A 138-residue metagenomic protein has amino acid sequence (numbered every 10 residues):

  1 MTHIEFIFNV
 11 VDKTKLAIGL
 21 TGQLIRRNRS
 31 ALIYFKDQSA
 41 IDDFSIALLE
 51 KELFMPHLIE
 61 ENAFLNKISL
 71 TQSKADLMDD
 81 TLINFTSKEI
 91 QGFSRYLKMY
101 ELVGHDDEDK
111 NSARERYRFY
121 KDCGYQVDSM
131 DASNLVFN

Functional and structural regions predicted by a protein language model:
M1-K13: Glycine-rich phosphate-binding "P-loop"
N9-V11, F35-Q38, N84-K88, G104-H105: Structural motif
A17-E61: Short, well-structured hydrophobic secondary-structure segments
M55-I68, V127-L135: A generic structural motif
N62-Y100: Mid-chain, well-packed structural core segment of small domains
L82, Q91, D109-Y117: Helix-rich interaction surfaces within compact, conserved domain-sized segments that mediate assembly or partner
K98-D109, A113: Trafficking entry modules
A113-N138: Well-ordered alpha/beta subsegment
